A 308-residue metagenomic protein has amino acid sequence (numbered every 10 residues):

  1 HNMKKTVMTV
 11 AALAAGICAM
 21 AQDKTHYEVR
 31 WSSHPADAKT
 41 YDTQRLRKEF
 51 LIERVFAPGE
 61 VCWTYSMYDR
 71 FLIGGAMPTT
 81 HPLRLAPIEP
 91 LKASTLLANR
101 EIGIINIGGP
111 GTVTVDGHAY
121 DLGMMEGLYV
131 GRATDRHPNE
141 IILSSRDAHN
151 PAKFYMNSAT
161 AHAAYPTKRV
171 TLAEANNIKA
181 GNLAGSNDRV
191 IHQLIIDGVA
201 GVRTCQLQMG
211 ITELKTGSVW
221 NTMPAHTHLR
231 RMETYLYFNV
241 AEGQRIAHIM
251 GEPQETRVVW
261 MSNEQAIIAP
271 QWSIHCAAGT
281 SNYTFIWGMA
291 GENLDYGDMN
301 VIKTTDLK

Functional and structural regions predicted by a protein language model:
H1-D23: Bacterial Sec-dependent N-terminal signal peptides
D23-I88, K92-A93, L97, E101-I102 (+1 more regions): Hydrophobic, proline/glycine-rich low-complexity stretches
P58-L91, D188-E233: A short glycine-rich, His/Asp/Glu-containing loop-to-beta-strand
M67-P82, K92-G117, M223-Q265: Glycine- and acidic-residue-biased ligand/ion/polar-headgroup-sensing regions
L122-R146, W260-S281: Conserved metal-binding segment of the jelly-roll/cupin
I142-M209: Surface-exposed beta-loop interaction hotspot
A148-P166, N282-V301: A short hydrophobic beta-strand segment most commonly corresponding to one strand of the jelly-roll/cupin
A247-Y296: Accessory, usually C-terminal, subdomains that scaffold auxiliary metal cofactors
